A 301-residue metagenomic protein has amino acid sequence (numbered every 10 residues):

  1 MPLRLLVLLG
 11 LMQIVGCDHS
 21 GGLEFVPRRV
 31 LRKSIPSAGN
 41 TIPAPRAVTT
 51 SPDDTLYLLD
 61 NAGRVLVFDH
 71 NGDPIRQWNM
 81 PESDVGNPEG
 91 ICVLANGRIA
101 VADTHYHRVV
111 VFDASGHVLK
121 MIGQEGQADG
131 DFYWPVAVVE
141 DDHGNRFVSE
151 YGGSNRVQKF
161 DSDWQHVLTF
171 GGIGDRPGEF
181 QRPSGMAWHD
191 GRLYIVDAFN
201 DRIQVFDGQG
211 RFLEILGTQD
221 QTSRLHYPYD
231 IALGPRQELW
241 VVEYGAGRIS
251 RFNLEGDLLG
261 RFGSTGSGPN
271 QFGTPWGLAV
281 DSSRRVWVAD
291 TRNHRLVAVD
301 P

Functional and structural regions predicted by a protein language model:
P2-L8: Sec-dependent signal peptide recognition, specifically the positively charged N-region followed immediately by
L9-G16: Hydrophobic h-region of N-terminal signal peptides that target proteins for export in Gram-negative bacteria
C17-P301: Eukaryotic scaffold repeat domains enriched in small/polar residues
